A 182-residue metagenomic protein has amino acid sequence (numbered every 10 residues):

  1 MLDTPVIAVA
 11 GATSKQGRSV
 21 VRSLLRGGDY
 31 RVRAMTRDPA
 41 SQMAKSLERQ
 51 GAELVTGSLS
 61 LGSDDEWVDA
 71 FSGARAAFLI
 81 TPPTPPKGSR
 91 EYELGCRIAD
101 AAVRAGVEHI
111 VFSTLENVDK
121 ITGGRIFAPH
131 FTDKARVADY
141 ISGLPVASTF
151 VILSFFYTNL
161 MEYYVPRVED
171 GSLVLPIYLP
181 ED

Functional and structural regions predicted by a protein language model:
M1-S46, L61-S72, A76-E93, D100-H109 (+1 more regions): Oxidoreductase cofactor-interface core, primarily capturing Rossmann-like NAD(P)-dependent enzymes
E48-G62: Rossmann-fold cofactor-recognition segment
